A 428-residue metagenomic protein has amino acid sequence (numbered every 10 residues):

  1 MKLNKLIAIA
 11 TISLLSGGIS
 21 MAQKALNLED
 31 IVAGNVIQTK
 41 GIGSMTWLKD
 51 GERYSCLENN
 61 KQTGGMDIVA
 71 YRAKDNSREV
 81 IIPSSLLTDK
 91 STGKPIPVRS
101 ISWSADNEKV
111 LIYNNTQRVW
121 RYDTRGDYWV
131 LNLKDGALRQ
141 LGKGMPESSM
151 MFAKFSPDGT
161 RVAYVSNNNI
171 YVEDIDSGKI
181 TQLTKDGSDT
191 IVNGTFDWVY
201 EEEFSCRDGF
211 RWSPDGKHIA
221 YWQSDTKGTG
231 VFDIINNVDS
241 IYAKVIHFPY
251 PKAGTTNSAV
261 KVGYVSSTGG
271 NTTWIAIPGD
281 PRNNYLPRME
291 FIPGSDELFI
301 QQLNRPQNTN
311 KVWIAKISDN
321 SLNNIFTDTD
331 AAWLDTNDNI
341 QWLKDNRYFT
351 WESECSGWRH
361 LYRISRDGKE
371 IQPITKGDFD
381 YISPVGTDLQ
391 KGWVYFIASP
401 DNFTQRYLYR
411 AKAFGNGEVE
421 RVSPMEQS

Functional and structural regions predicted by a protein language model:
M1, I19-S20: Glycine-centered signal
M1-A8: Bacterial N-terminal signal peptides that target proteins for export
A8-G17: Bacterial N-terminal signal peptides
A22-S428: Beta-propeller folds
